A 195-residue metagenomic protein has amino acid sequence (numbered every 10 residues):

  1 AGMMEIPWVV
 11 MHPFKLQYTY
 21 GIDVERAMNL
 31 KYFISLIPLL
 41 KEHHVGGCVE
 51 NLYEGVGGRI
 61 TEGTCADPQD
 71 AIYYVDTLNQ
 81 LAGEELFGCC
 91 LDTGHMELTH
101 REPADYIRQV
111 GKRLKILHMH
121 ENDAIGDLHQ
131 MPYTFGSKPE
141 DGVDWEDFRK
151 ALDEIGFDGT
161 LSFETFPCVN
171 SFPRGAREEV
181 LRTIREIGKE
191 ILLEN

Functional and structural regions predicted by a protein language model:
G2-P7, Y18, D23, S35 (+3 more regions): Histidine-acidic metal/acid-base catalytic patches
P7-P13, G47-N51, T160-F163: Short beta-strand segments at enzyme active-site cores
H12-Y20, V49-E54, C65-D67: Active-site-proximal loop/short-helix segments that contain or immediately flank catalytic acid/base residue(s)
K31-G57: Catalytic cores of phosphodiester-bond-cleaving enzymes
